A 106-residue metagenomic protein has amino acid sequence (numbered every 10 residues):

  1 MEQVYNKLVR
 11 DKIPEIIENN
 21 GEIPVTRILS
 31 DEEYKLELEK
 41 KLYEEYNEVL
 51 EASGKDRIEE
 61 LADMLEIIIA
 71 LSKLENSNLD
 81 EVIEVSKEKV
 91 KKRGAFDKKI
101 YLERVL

Functional and structural regions predicted by a protein language model:
M1-L106: Flexible "arm" and connector segments at domain edges
